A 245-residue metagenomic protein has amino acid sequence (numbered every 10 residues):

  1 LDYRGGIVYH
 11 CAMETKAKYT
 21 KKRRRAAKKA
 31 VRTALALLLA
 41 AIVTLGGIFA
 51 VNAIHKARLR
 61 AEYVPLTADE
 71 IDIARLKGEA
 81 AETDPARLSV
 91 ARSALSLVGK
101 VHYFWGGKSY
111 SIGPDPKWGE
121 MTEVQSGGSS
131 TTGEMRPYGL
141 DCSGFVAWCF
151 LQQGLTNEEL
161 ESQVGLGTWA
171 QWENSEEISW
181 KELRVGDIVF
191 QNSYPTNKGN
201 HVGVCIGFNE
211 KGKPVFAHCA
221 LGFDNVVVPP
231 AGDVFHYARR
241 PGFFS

Functional and structural regions predicted by a protein language model:
L1-T67, A74: Gram-positive cell-envelope targeting signals
R58-S143, W148-Q153: N-terminal capping segments
L88, A147, L155-V228: ...with weaker cross-activation on analogous glycine-rich loops/strands in unrelated enzymes
D233-S245: Low-complexity, Gly/Ser/Thr/Pro-rich intrinsically disordered linker/tail segments
